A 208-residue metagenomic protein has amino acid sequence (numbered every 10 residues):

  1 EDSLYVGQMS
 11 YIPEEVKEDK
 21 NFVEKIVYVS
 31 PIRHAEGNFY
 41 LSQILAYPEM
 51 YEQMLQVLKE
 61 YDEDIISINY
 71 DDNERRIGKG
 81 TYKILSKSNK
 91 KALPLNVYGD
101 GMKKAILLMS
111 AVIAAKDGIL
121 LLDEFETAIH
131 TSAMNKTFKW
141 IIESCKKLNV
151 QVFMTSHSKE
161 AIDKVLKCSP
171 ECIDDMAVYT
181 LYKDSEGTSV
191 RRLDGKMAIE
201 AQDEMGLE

Functional and structural regions predicted by a protein language model:
E1-L108, I113, Y182-E208: Phosphate-coordinating catalytic segments in nucleotide- and nucleic-acid-processing enzymes
K116-D117, V150: Short coil/turn segments at beta-strand junctions that form active-site/ligand-binding loops
I119-L121: Walker B motif beta-strand of ABC-family P-loop ATPases
D123-F125: Walker B catalytic acidic pair
T127-T131: ABC ATPase nucleotide-binding domain "signature" loop
S132-W140: Conserved D-loop/post-Walker B switch-helix segment of ABC ATPase nucleotide-binding domains
K139-E208: C-terminal lobe/lid and adjacent interdomain/linker elements of RecA-like ASCE P-loop ATPase modules
